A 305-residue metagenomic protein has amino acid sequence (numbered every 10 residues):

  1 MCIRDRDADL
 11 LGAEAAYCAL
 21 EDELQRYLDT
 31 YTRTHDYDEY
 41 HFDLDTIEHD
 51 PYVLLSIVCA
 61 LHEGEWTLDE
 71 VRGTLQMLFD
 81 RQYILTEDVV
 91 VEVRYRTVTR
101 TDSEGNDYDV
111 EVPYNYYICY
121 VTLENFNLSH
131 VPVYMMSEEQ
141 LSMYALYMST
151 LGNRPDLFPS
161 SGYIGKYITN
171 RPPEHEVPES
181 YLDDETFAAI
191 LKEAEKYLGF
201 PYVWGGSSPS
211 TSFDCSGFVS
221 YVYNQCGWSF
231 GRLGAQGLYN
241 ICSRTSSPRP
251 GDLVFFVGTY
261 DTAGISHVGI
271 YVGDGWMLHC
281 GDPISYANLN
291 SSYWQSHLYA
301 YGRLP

Functional and structural regions predicted by a protein language model:
M1-C2: Short, small-residue-biased leader/transition segments that mark boundaries at the very start of proteins
C18-T74: Extracytoplasmic/periplasmic/luminal assembly and interaction segments in envelope/secretory/respiratory proteins
L20, T186-I190, A194, D214-C215 (+1 more regions): Stable alpha-helical elements in mature extracytoplasmic
V58, M77-Y181: Non-catalytic propeptide/linker segments at domain boundaries
E176-Y181, Y202-P209, G258: Second-shell loop/turn segments in exported
Y197-P250: Catalytic cysteine-centered active-site loop
W228-A287: ...with weaker cross-activation on analogous glycine-rich loops/strands in unrelated enzymes
G302-P305: Short beta-strand-to-coil "C-cap" segments at the C-terminal boundary of structured domains/repeats, marking
